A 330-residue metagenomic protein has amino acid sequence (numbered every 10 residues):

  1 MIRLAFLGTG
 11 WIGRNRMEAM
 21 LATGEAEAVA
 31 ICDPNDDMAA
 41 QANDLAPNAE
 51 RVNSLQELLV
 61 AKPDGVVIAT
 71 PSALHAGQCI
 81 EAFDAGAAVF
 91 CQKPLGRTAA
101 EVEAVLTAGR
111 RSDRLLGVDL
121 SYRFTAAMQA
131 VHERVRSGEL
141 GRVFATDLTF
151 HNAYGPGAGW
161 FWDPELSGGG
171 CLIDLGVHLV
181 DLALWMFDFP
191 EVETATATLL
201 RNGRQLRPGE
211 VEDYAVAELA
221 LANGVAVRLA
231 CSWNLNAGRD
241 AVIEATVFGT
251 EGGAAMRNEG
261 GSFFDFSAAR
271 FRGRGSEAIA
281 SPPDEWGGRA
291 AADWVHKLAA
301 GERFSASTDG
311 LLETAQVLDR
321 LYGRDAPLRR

Functional and structural regions predicted by a protein language model:
M1-A46: N-terminal Rossmann-like dinucleotide-binding module
G13, I68, C91, L116-V118 (+1 more regions): Hydrophobic residues in well-ordered beta-strands that form the structural core
R16, A46-A108: Beta-loop-alpha module in the N-terminal Rossmann-like domain of NAD(P)-dependent dehydrogenases, especially those
P34-D37, I279-A292: Active-site loop of classical SDR/Rossmann-like NAD(P)-dependent oxidoreductases, centered on the catalytic Tyr-X3-Lys
E57, G65-I68, E103, R114-L115 (+2 more regions): C-terminal helix-rich "cap/oligomerization" subdomain common to oxidoreductases
E103-Y122, G141-L148: Rossmann-fold dehydrogenase core element
Y122-P208: Predominantly a Rossmann-like dinucleotide-binding segment in NAD(P)-dependent oxidoreductases
D181-G261, A291-A300: Contiguous beta-strand/loop segments that form the cofactor/metal-binding neighborhood of enzyme cores
